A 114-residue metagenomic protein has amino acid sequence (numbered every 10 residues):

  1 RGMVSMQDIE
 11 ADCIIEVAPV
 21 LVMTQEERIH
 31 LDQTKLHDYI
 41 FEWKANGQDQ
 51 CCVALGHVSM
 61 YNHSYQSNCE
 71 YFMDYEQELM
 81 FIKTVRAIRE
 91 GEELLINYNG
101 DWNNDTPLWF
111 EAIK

Functional and structural regions predicted by a protein language model:
R1-K114: Conserved catalytic SET/PR domain of SAM-dependent protein methyltransferases, capturing the structural core that binds
